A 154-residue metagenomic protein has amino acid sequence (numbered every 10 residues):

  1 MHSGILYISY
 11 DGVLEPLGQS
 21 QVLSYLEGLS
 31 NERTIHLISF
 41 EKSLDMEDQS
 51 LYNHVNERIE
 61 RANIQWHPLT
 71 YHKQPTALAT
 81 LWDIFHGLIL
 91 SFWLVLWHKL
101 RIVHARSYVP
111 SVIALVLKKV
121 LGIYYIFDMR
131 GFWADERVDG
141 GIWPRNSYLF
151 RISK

Functional and structural regions predicted by a protein language model:
M1-V55, A62-I64: N-terminal subdomain of nucleotide-sugar transferases
G4, R101-I102: Structural motif
Y10, Y71-L78, W97-H98, I126-K154: Acceptor-binding helix/loop patch of EC 2.4 sugar-transfer enzymes, predominantly nucleotide-sugar-dependent
E15-P16, D83-L88, I102-E136: An aromatic- and histidine-rich active-site surface loop
G18-Q19, I84-F85, L149-S153: A conditional alpha-helix N-cap/helix-loop micro-motif detector
S30, I59, V95, L117-K118: A generic structural signal for well-ordered alpha-helical segments
H36-K99: A conserved catalytic-core segment of Leloir-type glycosyltransferases
N53-E57, L121-G122, W143-N146: Short, hinge-like loop/turn segments at secondary-structure boundaries
